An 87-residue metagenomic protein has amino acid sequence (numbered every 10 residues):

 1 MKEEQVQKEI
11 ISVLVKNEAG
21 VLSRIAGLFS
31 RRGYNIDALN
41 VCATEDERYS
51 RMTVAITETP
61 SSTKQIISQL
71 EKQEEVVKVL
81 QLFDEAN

Functional and structural regions predicted by a protein language model:
M1-N87: A conserved regulatory-domain signal marking ACT and ACT-like small-molecule sensing domains and adjacent regulatory
